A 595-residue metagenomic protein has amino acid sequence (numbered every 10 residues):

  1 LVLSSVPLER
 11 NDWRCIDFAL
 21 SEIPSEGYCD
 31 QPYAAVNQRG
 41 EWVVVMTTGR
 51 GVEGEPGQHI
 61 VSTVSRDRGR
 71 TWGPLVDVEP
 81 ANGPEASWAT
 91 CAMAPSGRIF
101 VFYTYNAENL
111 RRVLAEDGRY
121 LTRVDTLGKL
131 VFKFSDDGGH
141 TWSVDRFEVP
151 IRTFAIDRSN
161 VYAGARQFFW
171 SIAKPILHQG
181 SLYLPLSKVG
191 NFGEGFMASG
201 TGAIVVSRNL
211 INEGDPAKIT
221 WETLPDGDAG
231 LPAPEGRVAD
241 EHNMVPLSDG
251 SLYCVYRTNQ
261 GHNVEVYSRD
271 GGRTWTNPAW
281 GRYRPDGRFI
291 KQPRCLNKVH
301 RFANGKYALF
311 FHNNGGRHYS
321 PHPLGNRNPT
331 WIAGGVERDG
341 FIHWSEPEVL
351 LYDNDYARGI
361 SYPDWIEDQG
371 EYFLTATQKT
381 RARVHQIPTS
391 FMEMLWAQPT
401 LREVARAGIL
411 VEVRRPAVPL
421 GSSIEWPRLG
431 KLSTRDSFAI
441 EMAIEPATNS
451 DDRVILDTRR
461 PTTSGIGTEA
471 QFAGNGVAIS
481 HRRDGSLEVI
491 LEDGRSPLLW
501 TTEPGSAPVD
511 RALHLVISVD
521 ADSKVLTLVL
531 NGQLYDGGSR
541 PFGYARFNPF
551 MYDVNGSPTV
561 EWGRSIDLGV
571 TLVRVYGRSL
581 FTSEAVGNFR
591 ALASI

Functional and structural regions predicted by a protein language model:
L1-E22, S422-D436, I479-S480: Charged/polar interaction segments and conserved charged motifs
V2-A407: Asp-box/BNR beta-propeller blade signature and adjacent active/binding-site loops in extracellular glycan-interacting
E403-I595: Extracellular glycan-associated modules
